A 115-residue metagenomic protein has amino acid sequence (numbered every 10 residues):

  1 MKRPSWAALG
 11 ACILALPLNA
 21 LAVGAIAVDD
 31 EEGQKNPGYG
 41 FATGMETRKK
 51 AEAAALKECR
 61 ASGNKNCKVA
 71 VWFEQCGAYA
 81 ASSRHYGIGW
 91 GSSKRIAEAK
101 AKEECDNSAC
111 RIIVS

Functional and structural regions predicted by a protein language model:
M1-G10: Bacterial N-terminal signal peptides that target proteins for export
L9-C12, Q34-K35: Eukaryotic membrane transport/trafficking proteins
A15-P17: N-terminal signal peptide c-region/cleavage motif recognized by signal peptidases
A20-S115: Secreted/extracellular ectodomain signature
